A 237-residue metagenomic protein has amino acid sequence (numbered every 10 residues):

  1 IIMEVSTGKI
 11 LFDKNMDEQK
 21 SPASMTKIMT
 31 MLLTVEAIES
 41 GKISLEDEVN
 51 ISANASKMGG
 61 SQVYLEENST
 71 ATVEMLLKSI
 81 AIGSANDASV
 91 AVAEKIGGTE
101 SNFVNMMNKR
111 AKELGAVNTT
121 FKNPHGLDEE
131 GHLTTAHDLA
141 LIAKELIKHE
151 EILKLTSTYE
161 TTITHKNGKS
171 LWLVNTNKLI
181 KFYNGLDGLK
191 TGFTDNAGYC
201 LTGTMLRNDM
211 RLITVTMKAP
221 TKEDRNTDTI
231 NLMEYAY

Functional and structural regions predicted by a protein language model:
I1-H137, L141-E150: Active-site-adjacent loops and short helices of periplasmic peptidoglycan-processing enzymes
A116-T120, D128-Y237: Domain-terminus/edge residues, biased toward the C-terminal soluble/receptor-binding domains of extracytoplasmic
